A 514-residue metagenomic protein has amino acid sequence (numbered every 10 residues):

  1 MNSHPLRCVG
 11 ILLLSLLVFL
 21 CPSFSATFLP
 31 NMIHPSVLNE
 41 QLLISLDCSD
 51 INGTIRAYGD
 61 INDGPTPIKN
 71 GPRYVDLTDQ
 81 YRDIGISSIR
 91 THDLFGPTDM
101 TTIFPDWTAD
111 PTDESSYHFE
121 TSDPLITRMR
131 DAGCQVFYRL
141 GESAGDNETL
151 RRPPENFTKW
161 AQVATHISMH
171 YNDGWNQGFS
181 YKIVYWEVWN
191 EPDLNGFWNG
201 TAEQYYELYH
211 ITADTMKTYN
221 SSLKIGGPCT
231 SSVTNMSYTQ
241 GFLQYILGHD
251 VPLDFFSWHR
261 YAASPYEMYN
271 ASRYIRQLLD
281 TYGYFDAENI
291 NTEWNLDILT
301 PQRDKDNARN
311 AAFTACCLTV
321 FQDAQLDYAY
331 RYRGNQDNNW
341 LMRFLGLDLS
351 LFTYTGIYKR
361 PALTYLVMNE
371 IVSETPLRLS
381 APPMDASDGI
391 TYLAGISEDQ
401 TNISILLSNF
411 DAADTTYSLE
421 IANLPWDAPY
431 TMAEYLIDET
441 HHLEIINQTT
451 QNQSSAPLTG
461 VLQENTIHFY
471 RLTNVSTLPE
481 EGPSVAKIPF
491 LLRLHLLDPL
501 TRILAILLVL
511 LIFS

Functional and structural regions predicted by a protein language model:
F28-V75: Mature N-terminal, pre-catalytic/accessory segment of carbohydrate-active enzymes
I61, M129, I167, W186 (+7 more regions): Conserved, mostly hydrophobic/aromatic
I84-A263: Substrate-binding cleft and catalytic face of glycoside hydrolase catalytic domains, especially the flexible beta-alpha
W258-P301: Glycoside hydrolase catalytic-domain groove-lining segments
L296-Y392, E398-T401: Aromatic/acidic polysaccharide-binding cleft in carbohydrate-active enzymes
A386-A428, N465-R471: Carbohydrate-binding surface patches
T450-G482: C-terminal beta-strand-rich structural cap/linker in extracellular carbohydrate-active enzymes
T477-S514: C-terminal cell-surface addressing/anchoring modules of secreted/extracellular proteins
